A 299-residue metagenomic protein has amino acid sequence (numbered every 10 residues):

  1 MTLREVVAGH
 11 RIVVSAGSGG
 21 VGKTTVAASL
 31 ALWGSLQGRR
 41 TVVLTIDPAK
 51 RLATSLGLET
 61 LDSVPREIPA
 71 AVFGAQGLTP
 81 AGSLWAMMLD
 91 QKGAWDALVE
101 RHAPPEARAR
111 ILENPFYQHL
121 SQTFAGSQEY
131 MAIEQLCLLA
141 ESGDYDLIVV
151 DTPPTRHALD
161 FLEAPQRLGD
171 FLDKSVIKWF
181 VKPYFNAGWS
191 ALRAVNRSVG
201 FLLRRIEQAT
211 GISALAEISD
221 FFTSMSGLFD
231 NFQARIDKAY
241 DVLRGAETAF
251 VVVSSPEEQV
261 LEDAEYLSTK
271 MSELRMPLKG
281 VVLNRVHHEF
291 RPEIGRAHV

Functional and structural regions predicted by a protein language model:
M1-V14, V21, V26, L30-D230: Nucleotide-state-sensitive switch-loop elements of NTP-binding domains
M1-V7, N196, G200, R204-T223 (+1 more regions): C-terminal lobe/tail of nucleotide-utilizing enzymes
S15-A16, L44-D47, D151, V251-S255 (+1 more regions): Conserved beta-strand segments of the P-loop GTPase G domain that flank and frequently precede/overlap
G19-V21, E257: Short strand->helix junction
